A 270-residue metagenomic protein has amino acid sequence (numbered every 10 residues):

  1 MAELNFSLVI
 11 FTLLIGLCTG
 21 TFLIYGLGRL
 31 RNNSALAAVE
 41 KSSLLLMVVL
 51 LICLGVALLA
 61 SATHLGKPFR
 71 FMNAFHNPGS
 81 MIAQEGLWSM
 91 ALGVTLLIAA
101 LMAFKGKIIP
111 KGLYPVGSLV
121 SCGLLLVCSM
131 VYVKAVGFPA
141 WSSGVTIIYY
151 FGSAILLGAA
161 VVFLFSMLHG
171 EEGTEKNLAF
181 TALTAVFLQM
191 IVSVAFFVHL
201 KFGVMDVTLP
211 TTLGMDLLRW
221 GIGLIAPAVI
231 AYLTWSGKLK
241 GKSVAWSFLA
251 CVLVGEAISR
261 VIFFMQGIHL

Functional and structural regions predicted by a protein language model:
M1-T19, Y149: Hydrophobic transmembrane alpha-helical segments in integral membrane proteins
L14-G16, N33-L36, G79, G86-M90 (+2 more regions): Long, contiguous internal "core" modules enriched in hydrophobic/ aromatic residues
L17, T21-G28, N33-L92: Membrane helical hairpin/interfacial module
G28, S166, I262-F263: A short, amphipathic alpha-helical segment
A60-P68, F196-F202, F264: Hydrophobic transmembrane helix segments
A257-L270: Juxtamembrane boundary at the C-terminal end of a transmembrane helix
